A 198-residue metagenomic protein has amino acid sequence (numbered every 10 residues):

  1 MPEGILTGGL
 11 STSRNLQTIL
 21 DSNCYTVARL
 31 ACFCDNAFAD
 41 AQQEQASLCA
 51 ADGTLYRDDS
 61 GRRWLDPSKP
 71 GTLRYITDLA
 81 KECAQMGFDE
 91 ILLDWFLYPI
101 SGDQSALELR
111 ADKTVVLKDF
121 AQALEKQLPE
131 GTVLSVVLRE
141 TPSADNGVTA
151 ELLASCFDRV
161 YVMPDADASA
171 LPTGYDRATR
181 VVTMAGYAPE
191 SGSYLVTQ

Functional and structural regions predicted by a protein language model:
M1-L10: Aromatic-lined carbohydrate-binding/catalytic grooves of carbohydrate-active enzymes
T12-Q17, A80-K81, L117-E125, A150 (+1 more regions): Generic structural signal for well-ordered alpha-helices, preferentially at hydrophobic/aromatic core positions
R14-F33, A80: Substrate-binding cleft of carbohydrate-active enzyme catalytic domains
V27-A31, D35, L92-L93, K113-T149 (+2 more regions): Aromatic-lined carbohydrate-recognition surfaces of secreted/lumenal glycan-active proteins
F33-K81: Active-site-adjacent "subsite" loops/lids of carbohydrate-active enzymes
Q42, D89-V115: Active-site-proximal loop/short-helix segments that contain or immediately flank catalytic acid/base residue(s)
W64-F96, A150-L153: An active-site-proximal structural segment forming one wall of the substrate-binding cleft that immediately precedes
P172-Q198: C-terminal active-site rim and adjoining tail of enzyme catalytic domains
